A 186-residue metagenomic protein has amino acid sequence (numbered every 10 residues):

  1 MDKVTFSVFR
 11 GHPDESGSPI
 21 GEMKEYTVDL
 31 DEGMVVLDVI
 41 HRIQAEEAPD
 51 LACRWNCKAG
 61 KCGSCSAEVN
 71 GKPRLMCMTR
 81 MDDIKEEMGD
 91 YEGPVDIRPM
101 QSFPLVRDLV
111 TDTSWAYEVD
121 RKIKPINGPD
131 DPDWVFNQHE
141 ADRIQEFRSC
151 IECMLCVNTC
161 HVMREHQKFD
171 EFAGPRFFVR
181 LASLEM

Functional and structural regions predicted by a protein language model:
M1-T27: Eukaryote-biased recognition of intrinsically disordered, low-complexity regulatory segments
D2-V4, G63, G93: Residues at beta-strand starts and edge strands
D14-G21, D82-P94, H166-A173: Intrinsically disordered, low-complexity coil segments
G21, T27-L30, L37-H41: A positional/architectural concept
M23-T27, M76, P94, H161: Well-ordered beta-strand positions in beta-sheet-rich domains
M34-E46, V95-M186: Ferredoxin-type iron-sulfur electron-transfer modules in oxidoreductases and energy-metabolism complexes
L51-D83, Q145-E165: Local cysteine-cluster metal-coordination motifs and their immediate loop/turn environment, predominantly Fe-S cluster
S66-A116: A generic, well-ordered mixed alpha/beta core segment in the N-terminal half of proteins
